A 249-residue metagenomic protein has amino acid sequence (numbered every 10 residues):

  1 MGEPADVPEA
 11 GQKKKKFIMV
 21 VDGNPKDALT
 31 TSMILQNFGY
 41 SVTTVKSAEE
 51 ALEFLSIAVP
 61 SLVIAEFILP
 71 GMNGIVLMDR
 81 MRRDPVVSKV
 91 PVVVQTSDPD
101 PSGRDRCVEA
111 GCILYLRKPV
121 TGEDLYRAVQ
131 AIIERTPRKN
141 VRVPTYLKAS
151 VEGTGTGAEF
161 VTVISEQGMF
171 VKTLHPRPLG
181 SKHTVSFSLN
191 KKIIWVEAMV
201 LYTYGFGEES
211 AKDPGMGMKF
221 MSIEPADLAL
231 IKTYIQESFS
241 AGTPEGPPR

Functional and structural regions predicted by a protein language model:
M1-R249: Structured alpha-helical
